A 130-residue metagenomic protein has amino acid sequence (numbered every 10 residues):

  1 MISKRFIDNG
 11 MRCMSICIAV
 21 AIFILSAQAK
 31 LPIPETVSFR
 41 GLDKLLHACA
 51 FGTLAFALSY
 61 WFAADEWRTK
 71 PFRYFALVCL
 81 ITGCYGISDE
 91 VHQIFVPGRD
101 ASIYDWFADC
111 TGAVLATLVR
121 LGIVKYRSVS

Functional and structural regions predicted by a protein language model:
M1-W61: "…centered on the first transmembrane helix and the immediately adjacent amphipathic helix/loop
R5, T36-R40, A63-F72, K125-V129: Membrane interface segments of multi-pass transport proteins and intramembrane proteases
I7-C13, P32, W67-A76, R99-I103: Membrane-helix interface segments
R12-I16, C49, F75-L80, W106-C110: Hydrophobic alpha-helical transmembrane segments
I16-S26, F75-I94: Small-polar-interrupted transmembrane alpha-helices in polytopic inner-membrane proteins
I33-G41, G86-C110: Interfacial helix-loop-helix junctions of multi-pass membrane proteins
D43-L58, T82-Q93, A101: Short, conserved structural micro-motifs that define repeat-unit consensus positions and nucleotide-binding loops
C49-D65, T111-R127: Membrane-interfacial alpha-helical segments at the cytosolic side of multi-pass membrane proteins
